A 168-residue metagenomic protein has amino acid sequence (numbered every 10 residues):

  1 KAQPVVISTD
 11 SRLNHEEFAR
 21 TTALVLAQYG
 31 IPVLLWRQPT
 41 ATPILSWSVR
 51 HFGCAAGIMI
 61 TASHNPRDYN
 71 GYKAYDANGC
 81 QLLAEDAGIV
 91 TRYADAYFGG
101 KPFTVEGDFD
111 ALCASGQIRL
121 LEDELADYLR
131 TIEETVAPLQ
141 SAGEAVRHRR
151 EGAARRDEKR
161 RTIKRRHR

Functional and structural regions predicted by a protein language model:
A2-I7, E144-V146: Residue-level recognition of the N-termini of beta-strands and the immediately preceding loop/turn
P4-Y69, K164-R168: N-terminal small/polar loop signature for handling phosphorylated ligands or for N-terminal nucleophile
N70-R168: Gly/Ser/Thr-enriched, mixed-charge loops and adjacent short helices that form phosphate/oxyanion-binding elements
